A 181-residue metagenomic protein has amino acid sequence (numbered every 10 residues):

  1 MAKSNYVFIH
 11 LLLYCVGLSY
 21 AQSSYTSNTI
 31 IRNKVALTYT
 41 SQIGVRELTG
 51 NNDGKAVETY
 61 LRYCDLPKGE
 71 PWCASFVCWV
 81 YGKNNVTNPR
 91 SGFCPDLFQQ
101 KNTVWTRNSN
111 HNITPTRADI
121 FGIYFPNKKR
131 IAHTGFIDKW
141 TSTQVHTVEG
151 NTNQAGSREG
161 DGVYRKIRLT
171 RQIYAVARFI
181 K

Functional and structural regions predicted by a protein language model:
M1-I9: Bacterial N-terminal signal peptides that target proteins for export
L13-A21: Hydrophobic h-region of N-terminal signal peptides that target proteins for export in Gram-negative bacteria
Y20-T87, I180: N-terminal capping segments
I30-L37, V86-A155: ...with weaker cross-activation on analogous glycine-rich loops/strands in unrelated enzymes
D53-G54, F93, L169: Helix N-terminus capping/helix-initiation residues
V57, L97, V163: Short clusters of hydrophobic/aromatic residues that line enzyme substrate/ligand-binding pockets
T143-K181: Active-site signature of cysteine proteases
